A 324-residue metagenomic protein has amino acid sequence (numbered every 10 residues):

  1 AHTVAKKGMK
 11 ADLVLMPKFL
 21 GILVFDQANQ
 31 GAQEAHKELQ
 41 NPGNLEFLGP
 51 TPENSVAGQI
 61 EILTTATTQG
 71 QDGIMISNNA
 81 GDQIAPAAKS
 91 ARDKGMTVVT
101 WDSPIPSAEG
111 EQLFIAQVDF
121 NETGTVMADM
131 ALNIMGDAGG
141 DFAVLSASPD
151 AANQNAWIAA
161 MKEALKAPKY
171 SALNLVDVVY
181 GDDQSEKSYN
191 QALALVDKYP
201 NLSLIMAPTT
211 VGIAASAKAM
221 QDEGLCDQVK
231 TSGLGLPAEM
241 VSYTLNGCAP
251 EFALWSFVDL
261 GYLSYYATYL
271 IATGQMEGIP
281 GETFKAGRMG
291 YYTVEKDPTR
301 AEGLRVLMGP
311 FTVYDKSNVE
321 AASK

Functional and structural regions predicted by a protein language model:
A1-L39, E46-I60, Q71, S77-G81 (+2 more regions): Extracytoplasmic "Venus flytrap"
A1-M9, P149, N153, A267-K324: Hinge/cleft segment of the Venus flytrap/periplasmic-binding protein
K6-G8, Q59, I115-D141, K187-Y189 (+2 more regions): Hydrophobic alpha-helical segments within soluble ligand-binding/sensing domains
V24-Q40, T123-M127, A152-A172, K187 (+3 more regions): Short, solvent-exposed amphipathic alpha-helices that sit in or adjacent to ligand/effector-binding or catalytic
E38-P52, D141-V144, L165-D183: Short beta-strand elements in bilobed, periplasmic/extracellular small-molecule ligand-binding domains
T68, D72-D93, M161, D177-Y243: Hydrophobic alpha-helical
P86-E122, N133, D141, P237-L245 (+1 more regions): Flexible loop/hinge segments that line or gate small-molecule binding clefts
S203-A207, A217-K296, A321: Exported/periplasmic ABC-transporter solute-binding proteins
